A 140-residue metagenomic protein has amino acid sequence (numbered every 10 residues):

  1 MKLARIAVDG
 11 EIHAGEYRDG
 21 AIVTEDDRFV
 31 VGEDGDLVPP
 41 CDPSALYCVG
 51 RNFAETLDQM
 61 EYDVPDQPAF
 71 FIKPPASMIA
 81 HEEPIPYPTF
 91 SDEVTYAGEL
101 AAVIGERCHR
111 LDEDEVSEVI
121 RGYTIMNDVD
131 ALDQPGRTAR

Functional and structural regions predicted by a protein language model:
M1-P68: N-terminal non-catalytic cap/leader segment that marks the start of a structured domain
P43-R140: Glycine-enriched loop-and-adjacent helix/strand subsegments that border the catalytic/binding cleft of enzyme cores
